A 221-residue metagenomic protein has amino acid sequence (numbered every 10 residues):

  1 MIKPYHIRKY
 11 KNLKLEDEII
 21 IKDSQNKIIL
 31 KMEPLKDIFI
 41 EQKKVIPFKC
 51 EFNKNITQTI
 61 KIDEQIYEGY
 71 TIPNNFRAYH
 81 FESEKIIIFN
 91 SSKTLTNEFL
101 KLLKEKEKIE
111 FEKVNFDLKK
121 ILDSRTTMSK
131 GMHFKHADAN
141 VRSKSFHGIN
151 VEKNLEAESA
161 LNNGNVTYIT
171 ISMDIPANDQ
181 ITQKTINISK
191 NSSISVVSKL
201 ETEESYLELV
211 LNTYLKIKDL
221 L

Functional and structural regions predicted by a protein language model:
M1-L221: Intrinsically disordered, low-complexity, charge-rich terminal extensions of nucleic-acid-associated complexes
